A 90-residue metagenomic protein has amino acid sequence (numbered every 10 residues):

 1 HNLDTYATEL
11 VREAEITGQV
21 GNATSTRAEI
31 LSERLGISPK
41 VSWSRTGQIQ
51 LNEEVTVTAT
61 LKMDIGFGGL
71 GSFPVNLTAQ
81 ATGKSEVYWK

Functional and structural regions predicted by a protein language model:
H1-L10: Membrane-proximal extracytoplasmic alpha-helices
E9-R12, I16-K90: Short, conserved structural patches
